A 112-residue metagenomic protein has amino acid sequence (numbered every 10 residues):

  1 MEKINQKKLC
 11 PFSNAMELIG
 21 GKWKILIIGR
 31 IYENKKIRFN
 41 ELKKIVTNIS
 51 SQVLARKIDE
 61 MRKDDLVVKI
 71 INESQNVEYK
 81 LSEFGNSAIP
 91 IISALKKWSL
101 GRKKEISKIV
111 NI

Functional and structural regions predicted by a protein language model:
M1-K8, I45: Recognition helices and adjacent regulatory flanks at domain boundaries
C10-V53, N72-K80: N-terminal helix-turn-helix DNA-binding core of bacterial DNA-binding proteins
A15, I27-R30, K57, S87 (+1 more regions): Residue-level recognition of specific faces of alpha-helices
I25, D64, I91-K103: Alpha-helical linker/hinge and terminal dimerization helices associated with HTH transcriptional regulators
L54, E60-M61: Basic amphipathic alpha-helical segments that dock to polyanions
R62-N72: A short, conserved structural fragment
E73-A94: Basic, amphipathic "hinge/linker" alpha-helix immediately C-terminal to the N-terminal HTH DNA-binding motif
E105-I112: Short, charged recognition helix plus adjacent turn of helix-turn-helix-like nucleic-acid-binding domains
